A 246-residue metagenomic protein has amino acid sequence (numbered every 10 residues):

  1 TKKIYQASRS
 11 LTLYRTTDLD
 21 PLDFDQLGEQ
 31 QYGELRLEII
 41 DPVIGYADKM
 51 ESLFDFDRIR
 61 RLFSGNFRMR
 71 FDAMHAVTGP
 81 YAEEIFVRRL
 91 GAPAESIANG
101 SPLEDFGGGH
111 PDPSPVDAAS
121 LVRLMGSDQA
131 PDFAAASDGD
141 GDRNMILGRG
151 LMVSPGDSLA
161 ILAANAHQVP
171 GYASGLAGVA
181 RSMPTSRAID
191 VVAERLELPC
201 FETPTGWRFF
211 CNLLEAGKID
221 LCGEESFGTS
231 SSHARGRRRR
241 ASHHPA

Functional and structural regions predicted by a protein language model:
T1-D128: Gly/Ser/Thr-enriched, mixed-charge loops and adjacent short helices that form phosphate/oxyanion-binding elements
K2-Y46, G148-S231, A241: Proline/glycine-rich low-complexity loops and linkers
I4, M50, D72, A118-V122 (+6 more regions): Buried hydrophobic positions in well-ordered alpha/beta secondary-structure cores of metabolic enzymes
R60-S64, L124-Q129, D138, P170-S174 (+2 more regions): Solvent-exposed alpha-helices and their adjacent loops that cap or buttress functional pockets in soluble metabolic
A73-V77, Y81, L221-E225, R235-H243: Conserved phosphate/anionic-ligand binding catalytic regions in large, soluble enzymes, centered on
M74-P80, G141-D142, T185-R187: Gly/Ser/Thr-rich loops at beta-strand to alpha-helix junctions that form or flank small-molecule/cofactor-binding
A94-I97, F133-D138, L214-S226: Acidic-glycine-rich active-site phosphate/pyrophosphate-binding loop
S137-R149: Active-site microenvironments of hydrolase-like enzyme catalytic domains
